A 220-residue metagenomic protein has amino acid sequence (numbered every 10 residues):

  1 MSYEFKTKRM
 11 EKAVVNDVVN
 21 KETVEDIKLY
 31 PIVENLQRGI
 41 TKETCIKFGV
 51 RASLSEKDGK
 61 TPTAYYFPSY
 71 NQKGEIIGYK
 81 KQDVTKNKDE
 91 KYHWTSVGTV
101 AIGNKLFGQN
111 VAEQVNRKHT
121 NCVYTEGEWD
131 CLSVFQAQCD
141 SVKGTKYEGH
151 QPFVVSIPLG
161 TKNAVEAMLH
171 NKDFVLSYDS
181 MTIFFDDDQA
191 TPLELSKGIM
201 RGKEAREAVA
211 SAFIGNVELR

Functional and structural regions predicted by a protein language model:
M1-I77, V97-K118: TOPRIM metal-binding catalytic domain and adjacent DNA-binding surface shared by DnaG-type primases
F48, I157-L159, R220: Conserved beta-strand termini and adjacent loop/short-helix elements that scaffold enzyme active sites in alpha/beta
E56-D179, L195: Phosphate-handling DNA/RNA-contact segment within nucleic-acid enzymes
E148, L219-R220: Conserved beta-strand -> loop -> alpha-helix junction used to position metal-binding or nucleic-acid-contacting
S180, N216-E218: Residues at the starts of beta-strands that form the adenosine-phosphate
D186-A190, R220: Short beta-alpha junction loops
A190-E204: Short, flexible/disordered intra-domain loops and linkers
